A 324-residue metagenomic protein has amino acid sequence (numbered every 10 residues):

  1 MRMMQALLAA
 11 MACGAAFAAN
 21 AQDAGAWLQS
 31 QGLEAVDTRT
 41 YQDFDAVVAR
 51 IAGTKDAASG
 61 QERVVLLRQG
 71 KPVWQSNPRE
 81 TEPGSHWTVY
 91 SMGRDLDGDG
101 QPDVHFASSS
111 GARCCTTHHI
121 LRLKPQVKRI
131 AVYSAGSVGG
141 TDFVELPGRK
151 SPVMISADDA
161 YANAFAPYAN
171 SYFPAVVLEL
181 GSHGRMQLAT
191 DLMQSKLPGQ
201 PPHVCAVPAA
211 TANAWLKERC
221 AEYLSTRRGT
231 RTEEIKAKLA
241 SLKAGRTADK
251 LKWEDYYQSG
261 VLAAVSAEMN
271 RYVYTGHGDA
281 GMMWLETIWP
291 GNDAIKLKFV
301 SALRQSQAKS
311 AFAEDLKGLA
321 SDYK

Functional and structural regions predicted by a protein language model:
C13-A18: N-terminal signal peptide c-region/cleavage motif recognized by signal peptidases
Q22-T88: Terminal domain-start segments
E34-Q42, H86-L96, V138-I155: Beta-propeller blade termini
D43-I51, D95-S109, P147-A160: Acidic/hydrophobic-patterned starts of short beta strands in beta-sheet-rich repeat architectures
A58-R63, A112-H119, N163-V176: Structural motif
V65-P78, I120-A135, V177-A189: Surface-exposed loop/turn elements that mediate protein-protein interactions on large endomembrane-trafficking
A131-R271: Short aromatic loop motif centered on NTY/YTY
R246-K324: Hydrophilic extracytoplasmic domains
